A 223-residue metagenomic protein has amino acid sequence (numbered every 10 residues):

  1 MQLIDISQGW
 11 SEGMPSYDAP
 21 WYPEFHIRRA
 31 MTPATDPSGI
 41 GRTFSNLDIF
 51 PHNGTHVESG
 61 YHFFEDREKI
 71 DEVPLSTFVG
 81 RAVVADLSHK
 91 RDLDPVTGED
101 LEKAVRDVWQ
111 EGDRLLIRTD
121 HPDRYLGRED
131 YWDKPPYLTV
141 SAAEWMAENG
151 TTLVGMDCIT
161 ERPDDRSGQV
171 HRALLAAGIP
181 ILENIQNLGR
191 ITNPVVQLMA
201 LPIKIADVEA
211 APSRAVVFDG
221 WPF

Functional and structural regions predicted by a protein language model:
M1-F223: Active-/binding-site microenvironments in catalytic and ligand-binding cores
